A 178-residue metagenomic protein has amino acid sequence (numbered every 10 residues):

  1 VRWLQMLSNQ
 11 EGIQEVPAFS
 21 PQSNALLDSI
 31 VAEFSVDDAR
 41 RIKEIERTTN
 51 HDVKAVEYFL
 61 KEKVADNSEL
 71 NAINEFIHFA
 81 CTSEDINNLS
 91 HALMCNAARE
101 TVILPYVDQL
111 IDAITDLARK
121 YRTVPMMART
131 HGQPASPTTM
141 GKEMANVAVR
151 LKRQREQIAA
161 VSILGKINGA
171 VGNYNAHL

Functional and structural regions predicted by a protein language model:
V1-H177: A helix-coil-helix interface module used to build multimeric assemblies and to scaffold catalytic/cofactor sites
